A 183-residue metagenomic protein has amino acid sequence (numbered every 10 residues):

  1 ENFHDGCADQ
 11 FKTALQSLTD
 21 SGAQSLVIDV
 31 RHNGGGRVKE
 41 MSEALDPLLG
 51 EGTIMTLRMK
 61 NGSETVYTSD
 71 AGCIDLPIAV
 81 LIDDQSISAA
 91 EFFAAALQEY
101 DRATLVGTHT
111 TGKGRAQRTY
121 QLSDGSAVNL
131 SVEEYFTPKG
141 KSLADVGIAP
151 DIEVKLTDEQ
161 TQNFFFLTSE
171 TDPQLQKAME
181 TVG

Functional and structural regions predicted by a protein language model:
E1-A23, V66, A144-T168, Q174-G183: C-terminal, low-ordered peptide segments at domain boundaries
E1-Y120: Cleft-lining beta-strand/loop regions that shape enzyme active-site pockets
E40, S169-E170: PRPP-associated nucleotide enzymes
I82, L130-V132, L156: Pocket-edge structural micro-motifs
D124, V128-E134: Short acidic, Pro/Gly- and aromatic-enriched capping/linker segments at domain boundaries
T137: Short, acidic, Ser/Thr-enriched surface-loop or helix-capping motifs
